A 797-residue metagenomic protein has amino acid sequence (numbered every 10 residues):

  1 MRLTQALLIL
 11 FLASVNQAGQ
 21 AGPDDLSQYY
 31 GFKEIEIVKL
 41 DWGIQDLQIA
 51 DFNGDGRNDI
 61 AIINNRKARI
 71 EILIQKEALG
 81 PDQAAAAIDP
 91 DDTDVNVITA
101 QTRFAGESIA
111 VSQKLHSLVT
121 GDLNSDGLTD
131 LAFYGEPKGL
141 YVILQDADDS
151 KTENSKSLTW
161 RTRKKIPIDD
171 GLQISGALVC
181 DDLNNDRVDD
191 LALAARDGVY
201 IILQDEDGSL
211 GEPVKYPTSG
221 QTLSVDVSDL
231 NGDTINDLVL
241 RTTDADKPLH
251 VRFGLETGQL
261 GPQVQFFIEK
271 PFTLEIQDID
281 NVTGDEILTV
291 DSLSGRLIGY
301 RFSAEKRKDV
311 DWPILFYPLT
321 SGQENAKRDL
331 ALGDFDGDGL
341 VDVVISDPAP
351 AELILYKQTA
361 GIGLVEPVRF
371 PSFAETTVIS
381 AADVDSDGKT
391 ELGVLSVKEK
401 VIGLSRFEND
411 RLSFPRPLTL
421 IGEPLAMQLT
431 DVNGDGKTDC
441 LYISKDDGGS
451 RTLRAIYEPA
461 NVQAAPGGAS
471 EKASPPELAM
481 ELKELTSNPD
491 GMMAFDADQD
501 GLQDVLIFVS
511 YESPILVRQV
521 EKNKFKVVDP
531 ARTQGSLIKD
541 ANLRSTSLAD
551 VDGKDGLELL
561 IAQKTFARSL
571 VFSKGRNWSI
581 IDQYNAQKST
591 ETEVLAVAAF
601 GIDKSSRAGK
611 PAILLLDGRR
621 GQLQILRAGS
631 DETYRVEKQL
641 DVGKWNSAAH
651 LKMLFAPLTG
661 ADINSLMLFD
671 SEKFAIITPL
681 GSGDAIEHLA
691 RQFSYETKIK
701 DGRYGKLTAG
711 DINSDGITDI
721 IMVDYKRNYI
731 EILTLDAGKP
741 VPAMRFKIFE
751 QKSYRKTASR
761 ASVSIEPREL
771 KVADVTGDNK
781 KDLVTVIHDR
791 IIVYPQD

Functional and structural regions predicted by a protein language model:
Q5-V15: Bacterial N-terminal signal peptides
A18-D797: Beta-propeller-forming repeat regions
